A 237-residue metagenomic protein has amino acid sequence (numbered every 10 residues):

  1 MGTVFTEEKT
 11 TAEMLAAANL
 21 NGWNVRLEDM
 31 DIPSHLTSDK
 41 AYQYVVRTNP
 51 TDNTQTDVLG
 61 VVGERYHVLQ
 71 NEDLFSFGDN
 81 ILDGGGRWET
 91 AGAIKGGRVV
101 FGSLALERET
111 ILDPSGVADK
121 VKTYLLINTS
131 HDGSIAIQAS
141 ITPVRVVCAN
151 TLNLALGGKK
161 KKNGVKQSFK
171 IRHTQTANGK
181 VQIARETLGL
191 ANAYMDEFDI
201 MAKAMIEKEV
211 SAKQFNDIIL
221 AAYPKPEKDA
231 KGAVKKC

Functional and structural regions predicted by a protein language model:
M1-F77: Feature for intrinsically disordered/low-complexity regulatory segments and propeptides
S76-C237: Intrinsic disorder/low-complexity polar-acidic segments
